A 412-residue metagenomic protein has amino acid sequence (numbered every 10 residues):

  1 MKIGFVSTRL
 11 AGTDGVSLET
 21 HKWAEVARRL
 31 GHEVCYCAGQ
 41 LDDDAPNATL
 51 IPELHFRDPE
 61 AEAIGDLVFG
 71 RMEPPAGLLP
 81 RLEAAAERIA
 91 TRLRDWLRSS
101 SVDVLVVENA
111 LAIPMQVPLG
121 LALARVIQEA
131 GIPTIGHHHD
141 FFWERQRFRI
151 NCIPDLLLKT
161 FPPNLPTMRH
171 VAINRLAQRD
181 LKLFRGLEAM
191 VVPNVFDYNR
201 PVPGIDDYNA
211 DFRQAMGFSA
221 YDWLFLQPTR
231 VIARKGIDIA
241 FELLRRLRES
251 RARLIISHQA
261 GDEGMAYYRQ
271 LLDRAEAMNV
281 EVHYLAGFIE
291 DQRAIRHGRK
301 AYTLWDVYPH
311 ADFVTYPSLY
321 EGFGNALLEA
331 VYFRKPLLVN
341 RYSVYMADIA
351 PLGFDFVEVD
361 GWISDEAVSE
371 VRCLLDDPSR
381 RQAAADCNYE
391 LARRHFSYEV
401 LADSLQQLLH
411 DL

Functional and structural regions predicted by a protein language model:
V26, C35-V104, A277, I289-E290: A conserved catalytic-core segment of Leloir-type glycosyltransferases
N151-D207, Q270: A short, active-site helix/loop in glycosyltransferases that binds the activated sugar's phosphate group
R213-Q214, F218-K235, F241-L244, L254-I256: Conserved donor-binding/catalytic core segment of Leloir-type glycosyltransferases
S219, M265-D306: Nucleotide-activated donor-binding/catalytic signature segment of Leloir-type glycosyltransferases, i.e., the conserved
L319: Aromatic "clamp/platform" in nucleotide-sugar-dependent glycosyltransferases that forms part of the donor/acceptor
P336-N340, F356-V357: Short hydrophobic beta-strand element within catalytic cores of glycosyltransferases and related nucleotide-activated
M346-R372, S379-R380: Change "using UDP/GDP/dTDP sugars" to "using nucleotide sugars
L375-L409: A charged, aromatic-enriched C-terminal amphipathic alpha-helix characteristic of glycosyltransferases across folds
